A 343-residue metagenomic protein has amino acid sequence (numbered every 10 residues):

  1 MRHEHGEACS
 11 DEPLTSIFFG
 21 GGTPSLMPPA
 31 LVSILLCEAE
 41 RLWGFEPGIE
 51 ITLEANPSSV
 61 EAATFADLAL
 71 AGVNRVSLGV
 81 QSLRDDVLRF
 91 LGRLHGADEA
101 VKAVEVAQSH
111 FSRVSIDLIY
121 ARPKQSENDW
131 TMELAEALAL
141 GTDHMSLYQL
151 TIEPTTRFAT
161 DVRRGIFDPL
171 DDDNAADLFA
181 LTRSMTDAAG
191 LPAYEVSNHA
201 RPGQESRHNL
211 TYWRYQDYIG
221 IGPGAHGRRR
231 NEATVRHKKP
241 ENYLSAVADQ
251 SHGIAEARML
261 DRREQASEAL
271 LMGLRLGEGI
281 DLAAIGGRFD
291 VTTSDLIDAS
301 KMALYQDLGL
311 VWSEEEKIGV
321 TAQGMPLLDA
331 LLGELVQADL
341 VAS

Functional and structural regions predicted by a protein language model:
M1-T292, L340-S343: C-terminal scaffold of the Radical SAM
R84, D298-S300, Q337: Polar helix-capping/helix-linker motif
L282-A283, D295-I297, S313: Extended hydrophobic-aromatic, low-complexity segments
V291-D307: Short amphipathic alpha-helical interaction segments
Q306-E316: A short, conserved structural fragment
K317-A322: Minor-groove-contacting beta-hairpin "wing" of winged helix-turn-helix DNA-binding domains
Q323-S343: Short, amphipathic alpha-helical interaction segments positioned at domain boundaries
